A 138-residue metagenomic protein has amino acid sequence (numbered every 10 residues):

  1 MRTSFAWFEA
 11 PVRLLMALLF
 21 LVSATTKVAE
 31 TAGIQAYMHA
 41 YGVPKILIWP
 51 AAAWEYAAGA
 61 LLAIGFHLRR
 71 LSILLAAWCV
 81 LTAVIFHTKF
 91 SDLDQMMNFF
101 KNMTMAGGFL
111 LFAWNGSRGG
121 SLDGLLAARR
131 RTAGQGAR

Functional and structural regions predicted by a protein language model:
M1-A29, K45-A57, A63-R138: Extended, low-polarity transmembrane helix blocks
A29-V43: Membrane-interface interhelical connector segments
